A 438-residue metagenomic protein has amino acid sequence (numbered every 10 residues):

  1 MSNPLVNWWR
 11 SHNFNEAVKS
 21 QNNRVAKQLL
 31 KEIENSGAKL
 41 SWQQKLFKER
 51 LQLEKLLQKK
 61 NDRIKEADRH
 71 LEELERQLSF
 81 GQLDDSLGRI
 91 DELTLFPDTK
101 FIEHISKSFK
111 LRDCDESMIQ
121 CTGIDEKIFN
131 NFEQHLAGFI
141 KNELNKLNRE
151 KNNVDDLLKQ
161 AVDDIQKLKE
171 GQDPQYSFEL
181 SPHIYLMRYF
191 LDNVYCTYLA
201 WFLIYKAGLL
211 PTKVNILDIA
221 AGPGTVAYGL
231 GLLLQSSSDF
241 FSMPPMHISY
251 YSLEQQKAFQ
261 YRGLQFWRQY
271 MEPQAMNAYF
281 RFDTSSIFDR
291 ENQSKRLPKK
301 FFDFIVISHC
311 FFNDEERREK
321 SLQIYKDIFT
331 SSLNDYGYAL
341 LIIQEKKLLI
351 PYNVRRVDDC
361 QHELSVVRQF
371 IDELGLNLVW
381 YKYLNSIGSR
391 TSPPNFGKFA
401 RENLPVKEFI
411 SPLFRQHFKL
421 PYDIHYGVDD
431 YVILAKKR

Functional and structural regions predicted by a protein language model:
S2-H12, N23-R24, K39-K48: Generic helix N-cap/helix-start motif at coil->alpha-helix transitions
N13-A17, E49-K55: Conserved small-residue packing positions in alpha-helical repeats and bundles
K19, V25, L29-A38, K59-F101 (+3 more regions): Domain-level detector for long C-terminal conserved domains
G81-K167: N-terminal auxiliary segments of SAM/dcSAM-dependent transferases
D173-G208: Class I SAM-dependent methyltransferase Rossmann-like catalytic core, especially the SAM/SAH-binding loop
T212-G222: Conserved class I S-adenosyl-L-methionine
P223-M243: Conserved SAM-binding loop of SAM-dependent methyltransferases across substrates and taxa, primarily the Class I
S249-E254: Conserved SAM-binding motif I beta-strand of class I
